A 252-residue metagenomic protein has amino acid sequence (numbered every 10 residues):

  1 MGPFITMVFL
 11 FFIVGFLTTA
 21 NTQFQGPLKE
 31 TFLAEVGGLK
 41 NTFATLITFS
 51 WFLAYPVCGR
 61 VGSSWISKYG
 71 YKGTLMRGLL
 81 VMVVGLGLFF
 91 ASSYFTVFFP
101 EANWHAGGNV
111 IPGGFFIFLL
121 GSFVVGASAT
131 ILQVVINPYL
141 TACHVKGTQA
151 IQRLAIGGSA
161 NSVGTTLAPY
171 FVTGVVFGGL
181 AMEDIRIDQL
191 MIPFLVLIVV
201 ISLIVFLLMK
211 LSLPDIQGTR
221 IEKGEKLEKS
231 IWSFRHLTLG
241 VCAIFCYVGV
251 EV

Functional and structural regions predicted by a protein language model:
M1, D215-G240: Juxtamembrane intracellular "pre-TM" segments in multi-pass secondary transporters
G2-E30, Q133-N137, V252: Extracytoplasmic
G15, L80-I111: C-terminal ends and interior cores of transmembrane alpha-helices in multi-pass membrane transporters/permeases
N21-G26, P169-T173, W232-V252: Extracytoplasmic gate region of multi-pass secondary transporters
T45-S67: Central cavity-lining transmembrane alpha-helices of secondary-active solute carriers, predominantly the Major
G121-S159: Cytoplasmic helix-loop-helix junction between adjacent transmembrane helices in 12-TM secondary transporters
A155-S212: Helix-loop-helix hairpin linking two adjacent transmembrane segments in secondary transporters
